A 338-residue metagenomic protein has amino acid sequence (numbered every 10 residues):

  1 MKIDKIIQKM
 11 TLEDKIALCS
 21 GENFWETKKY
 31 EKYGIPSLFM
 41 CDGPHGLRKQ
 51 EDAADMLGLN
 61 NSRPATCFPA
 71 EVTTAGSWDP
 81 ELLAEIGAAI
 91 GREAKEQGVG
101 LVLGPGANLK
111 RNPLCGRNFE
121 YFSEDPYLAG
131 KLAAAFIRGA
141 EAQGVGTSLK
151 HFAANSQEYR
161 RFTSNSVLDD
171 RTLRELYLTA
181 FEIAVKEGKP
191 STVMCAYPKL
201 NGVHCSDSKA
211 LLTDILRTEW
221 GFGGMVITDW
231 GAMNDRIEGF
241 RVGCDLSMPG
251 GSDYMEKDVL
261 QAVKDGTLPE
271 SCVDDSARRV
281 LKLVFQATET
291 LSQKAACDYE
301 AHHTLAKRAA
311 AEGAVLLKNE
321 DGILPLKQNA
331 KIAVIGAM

Functional and structural regions predicted by a protein language model:
M1-M338: Glycoside hydrolase catalytic-domain context in secreted enzymes
